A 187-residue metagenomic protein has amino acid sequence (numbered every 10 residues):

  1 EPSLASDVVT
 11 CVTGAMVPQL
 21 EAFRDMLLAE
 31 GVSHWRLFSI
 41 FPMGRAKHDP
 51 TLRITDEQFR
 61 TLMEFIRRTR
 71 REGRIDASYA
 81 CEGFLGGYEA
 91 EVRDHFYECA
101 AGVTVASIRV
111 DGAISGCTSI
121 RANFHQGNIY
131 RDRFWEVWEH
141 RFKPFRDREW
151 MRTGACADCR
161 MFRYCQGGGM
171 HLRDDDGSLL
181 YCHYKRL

Functional and structural regions predicted by a protein language model:
E1-S115, I120-H125: Radical SAM enzyme [4Fe-4S]-AdoMet core and its adjacent flexible, acidic and glycine-rich loops/tails across
S119-L187: Flexible mid-to-C-terminal extensions adjoining Fe-S/redox cofactors in radical SAM and related proteins
